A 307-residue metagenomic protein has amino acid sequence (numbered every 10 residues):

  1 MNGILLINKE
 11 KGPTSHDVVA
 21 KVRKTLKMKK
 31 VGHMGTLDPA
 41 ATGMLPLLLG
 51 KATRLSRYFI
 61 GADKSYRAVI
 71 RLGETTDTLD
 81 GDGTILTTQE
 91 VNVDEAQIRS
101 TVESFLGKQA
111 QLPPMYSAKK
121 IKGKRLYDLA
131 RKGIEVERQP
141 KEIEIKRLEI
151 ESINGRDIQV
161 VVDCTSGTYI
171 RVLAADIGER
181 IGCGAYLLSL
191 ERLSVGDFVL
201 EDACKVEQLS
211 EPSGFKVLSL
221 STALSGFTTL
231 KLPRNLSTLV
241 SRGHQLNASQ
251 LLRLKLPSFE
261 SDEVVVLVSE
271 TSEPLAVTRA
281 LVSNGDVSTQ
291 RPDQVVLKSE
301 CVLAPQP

Functional and structural regions predicted by a protein language model:
M1-E10, H16-L37, A41-M44, R180 (+1 more regions): Accessory RNA 3′-end/elbow-binding domains used by RNA modification enzymes
M1-T42, K51-E207: Non-catalytic RNA-recognition surface used by pseudouridine synthases
L47: Phosphate-centric recognition/catalysis
